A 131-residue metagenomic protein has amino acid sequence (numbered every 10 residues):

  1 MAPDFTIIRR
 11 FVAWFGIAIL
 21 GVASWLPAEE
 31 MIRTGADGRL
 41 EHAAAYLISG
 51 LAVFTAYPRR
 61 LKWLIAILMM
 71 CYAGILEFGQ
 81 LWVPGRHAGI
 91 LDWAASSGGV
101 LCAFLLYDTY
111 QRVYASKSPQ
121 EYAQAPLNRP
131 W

Functional and structural regions predicted by a protein language model:
M1-F54, I65, M69, P126 (+1 more regions): "…centered on the first transmembrane helix and the immediately adjacent amphipathic helix/loop
T6, G35, F78-H87, L106-S116: Short, highly charged low-complexity linear segments
L26, A52, C71, I75 (+3 more regions): Residues within alpha-helical transmembrane segments of multi-pass membrane proteins, especially transporters, ion
L26-P27, Y57-P58, P84-G85: Short helix-capping/hinge motifs at transmembrane helix termini and TM-loop junctions
R33-R39, L76-V100: Interfacial helix-loop-helix junctions of multi-pass membrane proteins
A44-K62, G99-Y110: Membrane-interfacial alpha-helical segments at the cytosolic side of multi-pass membrane proteins
P58-G74: Membrane-embedded alpha-helical segments that form the functional core of polytopic membrane enzymes, especially those
T109-R129: Membrane-proximal cytoplasmic C-terminal regulatory module of class A 7TM GPCRs
